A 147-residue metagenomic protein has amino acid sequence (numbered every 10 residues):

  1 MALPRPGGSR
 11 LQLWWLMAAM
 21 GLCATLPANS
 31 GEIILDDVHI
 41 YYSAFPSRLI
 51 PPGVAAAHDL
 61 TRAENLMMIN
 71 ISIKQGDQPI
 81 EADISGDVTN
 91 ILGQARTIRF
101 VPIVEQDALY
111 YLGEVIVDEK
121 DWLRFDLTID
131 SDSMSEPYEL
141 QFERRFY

Functional and structural regions predicted by a protein language model:
M1-R10: N-terminal secretory signal peptides that target proteins for export/translocation
R10-A24: Bacterial N-terminal signal peptides
S30-M68: Beta-strand-rich domain onsets/edges
L66, K120-R124: Extracellular Ig-like/FN3 beta-sandwich strand-entry sites
M68-K74, L112-E114: Short edge beta-strand/loop segments characteristic of extracellular beta-sandwich folds
E105-L112: Aromatic sugar-binding surface patches on proteins that engage polysaccharides or sugar-phosphate polymers
V115-I116, F125-Y138: Short, exposed beta-strand-loop hairpins at the edges of beta-sheets in extracellular/periplasmic proteins
E143-Y147: Short beta-strand edge segments in extracellular beta-sheet folds
